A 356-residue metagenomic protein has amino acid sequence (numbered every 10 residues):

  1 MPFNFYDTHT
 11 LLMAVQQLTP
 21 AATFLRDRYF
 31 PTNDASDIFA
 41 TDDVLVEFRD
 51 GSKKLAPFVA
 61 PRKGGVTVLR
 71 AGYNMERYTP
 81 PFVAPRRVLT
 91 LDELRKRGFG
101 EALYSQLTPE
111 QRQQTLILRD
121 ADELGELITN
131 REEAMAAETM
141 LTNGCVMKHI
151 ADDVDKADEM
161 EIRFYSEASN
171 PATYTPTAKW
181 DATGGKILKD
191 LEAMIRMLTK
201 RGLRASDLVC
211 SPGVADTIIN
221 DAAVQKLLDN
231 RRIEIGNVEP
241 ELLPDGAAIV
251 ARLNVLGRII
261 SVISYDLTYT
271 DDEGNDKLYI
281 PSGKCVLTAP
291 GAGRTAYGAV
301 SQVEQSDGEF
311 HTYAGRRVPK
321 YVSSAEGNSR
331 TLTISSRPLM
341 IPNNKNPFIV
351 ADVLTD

Functional and structural regions predicted by a protein language model:
M1-L45, I341-D356: N-terminal alpha-helical "arm" segments
R28-T32, L191-M194, R317-P319: Short alpha-helical segments and helix-capping/turn motifs at coil-helix boundaries
N33-L103: Assembly/oligomerization interface modules of large self-assembling protein complexes
V44, K53-P57, F164-S169, L188: Extended, non-catalytic scaffold segments that flank or surround catalytic motifs
V83-E167, D190-L191, R196-D216, N328-S336: Long, contiguous amphipathic alpha-helices that act as assembly "spine/axial" helices in icosahedral shell and virion
E167-K186, A193: Glycine- and small hydrophobic-enriched segments that form the cores of compact globular domains
L188-A248, L253: Ordered core of a single globular domain
Q225-D356: Sequence/fold signature of self-assembling virion shell proteins
